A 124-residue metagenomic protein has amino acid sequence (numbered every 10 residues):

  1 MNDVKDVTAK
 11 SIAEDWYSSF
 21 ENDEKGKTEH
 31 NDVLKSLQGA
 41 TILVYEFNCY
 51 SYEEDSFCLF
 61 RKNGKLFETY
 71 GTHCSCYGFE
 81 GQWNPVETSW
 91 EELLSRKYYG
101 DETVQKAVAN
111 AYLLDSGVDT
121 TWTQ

Functional and structural regions predicted by a protein language model:
M1-S51, G81-Q124: N-terminal domain-onset segments
C49-S56, R61-P85: Acidic, low-complexity, intrinsically disordered interaction modules
